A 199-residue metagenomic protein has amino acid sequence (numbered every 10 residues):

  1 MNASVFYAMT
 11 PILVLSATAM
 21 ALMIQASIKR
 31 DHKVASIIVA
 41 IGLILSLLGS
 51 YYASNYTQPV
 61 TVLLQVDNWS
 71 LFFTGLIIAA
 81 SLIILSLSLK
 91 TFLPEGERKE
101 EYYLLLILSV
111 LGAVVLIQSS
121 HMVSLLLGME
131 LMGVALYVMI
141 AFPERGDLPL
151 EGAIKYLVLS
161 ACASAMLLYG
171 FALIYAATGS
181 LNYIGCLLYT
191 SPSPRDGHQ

Functional and structural regions predicted by a protein language model:
M1-S191, R195: Alpha-helical transmembrane segments of multi-pass membrane proteins predominantly involved in bioenergetics
H198-Q199: Low-complexity, intrinsically disordered or signal/transmembrane-proximal segments
